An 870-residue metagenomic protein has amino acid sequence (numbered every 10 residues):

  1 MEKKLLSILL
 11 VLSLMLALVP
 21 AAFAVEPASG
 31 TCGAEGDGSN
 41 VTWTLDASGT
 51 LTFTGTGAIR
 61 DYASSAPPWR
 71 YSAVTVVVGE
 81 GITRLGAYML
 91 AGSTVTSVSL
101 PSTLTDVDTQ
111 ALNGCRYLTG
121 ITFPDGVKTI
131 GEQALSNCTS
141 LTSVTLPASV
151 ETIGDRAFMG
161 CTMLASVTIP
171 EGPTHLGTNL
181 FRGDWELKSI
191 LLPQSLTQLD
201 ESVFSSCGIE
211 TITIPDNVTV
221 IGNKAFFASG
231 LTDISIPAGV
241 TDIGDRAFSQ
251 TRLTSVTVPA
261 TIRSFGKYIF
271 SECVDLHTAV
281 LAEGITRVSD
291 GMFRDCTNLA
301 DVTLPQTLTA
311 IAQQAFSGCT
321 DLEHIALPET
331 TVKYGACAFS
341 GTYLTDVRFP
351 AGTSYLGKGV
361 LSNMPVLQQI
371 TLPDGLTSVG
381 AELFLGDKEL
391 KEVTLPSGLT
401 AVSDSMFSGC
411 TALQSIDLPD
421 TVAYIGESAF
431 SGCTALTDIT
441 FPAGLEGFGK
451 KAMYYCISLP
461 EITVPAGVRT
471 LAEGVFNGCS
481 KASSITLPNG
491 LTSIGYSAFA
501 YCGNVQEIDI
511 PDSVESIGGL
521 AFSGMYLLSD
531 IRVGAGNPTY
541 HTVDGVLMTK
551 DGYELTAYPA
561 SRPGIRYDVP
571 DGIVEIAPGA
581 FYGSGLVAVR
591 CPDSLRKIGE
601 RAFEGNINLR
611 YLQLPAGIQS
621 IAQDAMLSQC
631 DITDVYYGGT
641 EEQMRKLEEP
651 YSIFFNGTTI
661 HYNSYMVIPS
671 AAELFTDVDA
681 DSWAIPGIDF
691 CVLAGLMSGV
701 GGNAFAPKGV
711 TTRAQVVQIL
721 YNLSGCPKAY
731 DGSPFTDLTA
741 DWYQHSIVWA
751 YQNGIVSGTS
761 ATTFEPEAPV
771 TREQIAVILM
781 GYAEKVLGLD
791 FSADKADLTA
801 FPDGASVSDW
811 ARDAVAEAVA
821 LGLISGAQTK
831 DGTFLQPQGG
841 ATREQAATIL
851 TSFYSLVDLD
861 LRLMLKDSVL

Functional and structural regions predicted by a protein language model:
M1-L9: Bacterial N-terminal signal peptides that target proteins for export
L9-A17: Bacterial N-terminal signal peptides
L16-A28: Sec-dependent signal peptide cleavage junction
V25-T94, N113, V203, A225 (+7 more regions): Surface-exposed repetitive/solenoidal architectures
T50-T56, Y71-R84, S93-D106, R116-T129 (+24 more regions): Structural signature of tandem-repeat unit edges
G86-M89, T109-A111, G131-A134, G154-A157 (+23 more regions): Consensus positions within tandem repeat domains that build extended binding/scaffold surfaces
P669-I685, L693, S698-H745, N753-E773 (+3 more regions): Feature responds to low-complexity, polar/acidic, surface-exposed segments characteristic of secreted/exported proteins
